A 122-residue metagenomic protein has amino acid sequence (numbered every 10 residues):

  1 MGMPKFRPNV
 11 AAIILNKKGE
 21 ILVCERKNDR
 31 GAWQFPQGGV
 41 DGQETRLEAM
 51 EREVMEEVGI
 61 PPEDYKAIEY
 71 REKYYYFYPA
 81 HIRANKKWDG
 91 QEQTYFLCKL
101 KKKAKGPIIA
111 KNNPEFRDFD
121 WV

Functional and structural regions predicted by a protein language model:
M1-F35: N-terminal strand-loop-strand
V40-V122: Unchanged
